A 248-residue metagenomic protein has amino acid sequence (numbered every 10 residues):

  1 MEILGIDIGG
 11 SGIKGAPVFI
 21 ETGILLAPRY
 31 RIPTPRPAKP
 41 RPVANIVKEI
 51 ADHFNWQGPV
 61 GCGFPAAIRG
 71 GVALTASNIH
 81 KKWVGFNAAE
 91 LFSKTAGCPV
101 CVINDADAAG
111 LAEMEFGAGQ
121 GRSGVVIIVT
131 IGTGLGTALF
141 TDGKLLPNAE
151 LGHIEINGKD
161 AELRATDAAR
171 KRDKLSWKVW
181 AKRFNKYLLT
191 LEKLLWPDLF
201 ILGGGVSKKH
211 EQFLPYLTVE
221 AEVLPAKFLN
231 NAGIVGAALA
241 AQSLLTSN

Functional and structural regions predicted by a protein language model:
M1-P59, I68-V72, F92-V100, A112-I128 (+1 more regions): ATP-binding/phosphotransfer module of carbohydrate and carboxylate kinases, centering on a glycine-rich
A73-G85: A charged helix-plus-loop insertion that forms the helical arch/lid used to bind and gate nucleic-acid substrates
N87-E90: Internal amphipathic helical hairpin motif
V102-A106: Short loop/edge segments at beta-strand edges and connector loops that shape dinucleotide/nucleotide cofactor-binding
D107-L111: Short acidic loop-to-helix transition motifs that present clustered carboxylates
L135: Basic- and aromatic-lined ligand-binding clefts that recognize polyanionic substrates
